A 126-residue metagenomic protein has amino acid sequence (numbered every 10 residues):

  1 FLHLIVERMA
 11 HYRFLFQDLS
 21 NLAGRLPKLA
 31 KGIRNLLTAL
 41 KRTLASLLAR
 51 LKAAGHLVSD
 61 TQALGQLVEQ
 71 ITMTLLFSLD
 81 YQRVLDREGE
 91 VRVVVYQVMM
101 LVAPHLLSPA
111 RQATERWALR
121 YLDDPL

Functional and structural regions predicted by a protein language model:
F1-L15, K31, V68: Hydrophobic alpha-helical connector segments
H3-A10, D18-G24, M100-H105: Helix-loop "lid/cap" segments that line or gate small-molecule binding pockets
A10-A30, A45-A49: Amphipathic alpha-helical segments used for helix-helix packing
F16-A23, L51, G55, S78-D86: Secondary-structure edge/capping motif, primarily at the C-terminal ends of alpha-helices and the immediately following
Q17-S20, G32, D60, T114: Short, hydrophobic secondary-structure boundary micro-motifs
K28-A54, Q62-D80, V93-P104: Amphipathic alpha-helical packing segments from all-alpha helical-bundle domains
V84-L126: C-terminal peripheral helix-coil segments that are non-catalytic and often amphipathic
